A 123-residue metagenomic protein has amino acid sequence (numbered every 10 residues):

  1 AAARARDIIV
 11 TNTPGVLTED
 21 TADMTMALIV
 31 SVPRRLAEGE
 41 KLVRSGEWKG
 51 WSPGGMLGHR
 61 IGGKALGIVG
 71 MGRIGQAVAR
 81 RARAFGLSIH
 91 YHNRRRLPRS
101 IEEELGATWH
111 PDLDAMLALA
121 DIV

Functional and structural regions predicted by a protein language model:
A1, D20-M24, S100-E102, A120-D121: Short, charged, surface-exposed secondary-structure boundary motifs
A1-T11, A115-A118: An N-terminal-biased, well-structured beta-alpha scaffold segment characteristic of Rossmann-like dinucleotide-binding
R4, V43-R44, R83, E103: Short polybasic/polar patches that bind polyanions
A5, L28-S31, G106-H110: Short, hinge-like loop/turn segments at secondary-structure boundaries
I9-G15, G106-P111: Short beta-strand elements at the ligand-binding edges of bilobed clamshell
P14-A65, A77-R80, Y91-R94: Phosphate-binding beta-alpha-beta segment of Rossmann-like dinucleotide-binding domains, i.e., the NAD(P)
W51-I122: Rossmann-like dinucleotide/phosphate-binding beta-alpha-beta segment
